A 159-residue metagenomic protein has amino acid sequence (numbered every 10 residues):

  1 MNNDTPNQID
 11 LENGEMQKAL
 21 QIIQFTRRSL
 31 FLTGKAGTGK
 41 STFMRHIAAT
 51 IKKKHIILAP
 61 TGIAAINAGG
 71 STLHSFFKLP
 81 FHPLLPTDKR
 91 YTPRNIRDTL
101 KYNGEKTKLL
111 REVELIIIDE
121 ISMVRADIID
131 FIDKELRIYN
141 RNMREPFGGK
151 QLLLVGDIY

Functional and structural regions predicted by a protein language model:
M1-Y159: Conserved ATP-binding/catalytic motifs of P-loop helicase motor domains
